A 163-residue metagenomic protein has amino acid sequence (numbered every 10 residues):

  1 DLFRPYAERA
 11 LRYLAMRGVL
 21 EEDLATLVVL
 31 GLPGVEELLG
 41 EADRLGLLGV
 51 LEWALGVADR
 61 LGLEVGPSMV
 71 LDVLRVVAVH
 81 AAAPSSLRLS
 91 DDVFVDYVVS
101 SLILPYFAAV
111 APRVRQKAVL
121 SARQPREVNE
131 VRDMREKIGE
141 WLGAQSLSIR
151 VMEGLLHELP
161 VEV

Functional and structural regions predicted by a protein language model:
D1-V163: C-terminal regulatory/interaction module of P-loop NTP-utilizing enzymes
